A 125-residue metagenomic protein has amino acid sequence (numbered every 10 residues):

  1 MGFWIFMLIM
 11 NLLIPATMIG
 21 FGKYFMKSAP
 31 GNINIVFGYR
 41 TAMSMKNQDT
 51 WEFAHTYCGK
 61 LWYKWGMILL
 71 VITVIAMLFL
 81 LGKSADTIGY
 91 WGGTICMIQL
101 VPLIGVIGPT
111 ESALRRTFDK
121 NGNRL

Functional and structural regions predicted by a protein language model:
M1-L13, V71-M97: Long, highly hydrophobic alpha-helical transmembrane signal-anchor segments
T17-G20, I75: Transmembrane-helix signature of multi-pass solute transporters
T17-M18, L69, I98, P102: Hydrophobic residues within membrane-embedded alpha-helical segments of Major Facilitator Superfamily
G20-G38, V106-A113: Membrane-water interface of transmembrane alpha-helices
N32-N47, N121-L125: Juxtamembrane inter-helical linkers in multi-pass membrane proteins
A42-Y63: Membrane interfacial helix-start motif at the N-side
W62-T73: Hydrophobic alpha-helical transmembrane segments in multi-pass membrane proteins
A85-N123: Alpha-helical transmembrane segments and their immediate juxtamembrane interface regions
